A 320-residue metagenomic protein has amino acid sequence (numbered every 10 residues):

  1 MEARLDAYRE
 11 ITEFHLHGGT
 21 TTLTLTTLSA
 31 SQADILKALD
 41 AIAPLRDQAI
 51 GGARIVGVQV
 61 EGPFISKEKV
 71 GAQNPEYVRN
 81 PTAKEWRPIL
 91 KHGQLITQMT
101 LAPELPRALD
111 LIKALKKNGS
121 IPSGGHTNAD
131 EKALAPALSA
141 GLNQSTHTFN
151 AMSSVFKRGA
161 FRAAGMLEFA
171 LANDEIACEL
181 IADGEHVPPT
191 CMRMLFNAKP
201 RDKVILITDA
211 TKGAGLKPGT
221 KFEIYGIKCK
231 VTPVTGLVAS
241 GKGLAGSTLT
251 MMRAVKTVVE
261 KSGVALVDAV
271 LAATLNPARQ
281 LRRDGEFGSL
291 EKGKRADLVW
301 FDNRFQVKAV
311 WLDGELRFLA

Functional and structural regions predicted by a protein language model:
M1-K37: Metal-associated gating/positioning segment near the N- to mid-region
Y8, T12, L36-A43, W86 (+3 more regions): Generic structural signal for well-ordered alpha-helices, preferentially at hydrophobic/aromatic core positions
E13-T22, S66-G93, P136-A177, K217-T248: Active-site gating loops and adjacent loop-to-helix segments of metal-dependent hydrolytic enzymes
H15, V60, L115, S145 (+3 more regions): Conserved, mostly hydrophobic/aromatic
I42-Q59, P63-S123: Active-site gating/metal-coordination segments in enzymes
R87-P218: Active-site core of metal-dependent hydrolases
R162-L180, F196-T208, G213-W300: His/Asp/Glu-enriched, well-ordered alpha-helical/loop segment that forms or immediately abuts the divalent-metal
